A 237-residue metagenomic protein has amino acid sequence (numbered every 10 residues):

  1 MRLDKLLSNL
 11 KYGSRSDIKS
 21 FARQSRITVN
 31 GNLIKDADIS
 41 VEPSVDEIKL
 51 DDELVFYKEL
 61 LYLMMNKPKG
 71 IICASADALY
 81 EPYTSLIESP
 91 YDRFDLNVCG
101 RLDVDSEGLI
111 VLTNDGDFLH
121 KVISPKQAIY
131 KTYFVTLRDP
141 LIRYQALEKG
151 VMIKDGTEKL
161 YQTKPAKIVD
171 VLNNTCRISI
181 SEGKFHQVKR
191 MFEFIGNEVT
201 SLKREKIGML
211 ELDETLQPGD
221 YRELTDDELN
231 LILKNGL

Functional and structural regions predicted by a protein language model:
M1-D46: A basic, amphipathic helix-loop patch mediating RNA/tRNA/ribosome contacts
R26, D38-L237: RNA pseudouridine synthases
